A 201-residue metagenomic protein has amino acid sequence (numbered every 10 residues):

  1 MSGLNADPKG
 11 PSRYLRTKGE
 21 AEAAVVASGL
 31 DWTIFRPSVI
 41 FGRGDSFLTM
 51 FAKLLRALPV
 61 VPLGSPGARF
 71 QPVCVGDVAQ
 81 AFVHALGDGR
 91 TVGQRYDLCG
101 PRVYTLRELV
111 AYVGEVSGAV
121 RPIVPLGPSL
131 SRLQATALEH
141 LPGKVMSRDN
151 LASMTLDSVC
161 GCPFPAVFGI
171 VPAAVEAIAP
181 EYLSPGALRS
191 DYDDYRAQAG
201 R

Functional and structural regions predicted by a protein language model:
M1-S28, W32-F35: Conserved Rossmann-fold NAD(P)-dependent oxidoreductase catalytic core, especially the SDR/UDP-sugar
A6, I40-G42, V78: Conserved sequence/active-site signature of Rossmann-fold short-chain dehydrogenase/reductase
S12-R13, T33-M50, Y104: Flexible, glycine-rich beta-alpha linker
R16, S46-F47, S65-G87, G93-D97: Substrate-positioning beta->alpha
F35, F70-V73, Y104, A173: A broad, structural micro-motif
R36-P37, G100, T155: A secondary-structure boundary/capping signal
F51-S65: A short C-terminal helix-loop "cap" of Rossmann-like NAD(P)-dependent dehydrogenase/epimerase domains
H84-S147, G161-R201: Mid/C-terminal beta-alpha module of Rossmann-like enzyme folds, strongest in SDR-family dehydrogenases/epimerases
